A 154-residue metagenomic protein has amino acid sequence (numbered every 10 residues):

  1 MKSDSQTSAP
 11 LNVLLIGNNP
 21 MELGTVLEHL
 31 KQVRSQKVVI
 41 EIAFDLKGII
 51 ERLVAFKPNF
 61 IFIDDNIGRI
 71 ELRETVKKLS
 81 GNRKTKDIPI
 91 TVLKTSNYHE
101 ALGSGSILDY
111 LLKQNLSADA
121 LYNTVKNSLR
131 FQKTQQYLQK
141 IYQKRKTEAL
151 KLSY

Functional and structural regions predicted by a protein language model:
M1-V33, V39, F131-Y154: Non-catalytic signal-transmission and effector/linker regions of two-component phosphorelay proteins
Q6-T7, V54, K84: Residue-level signal for alpha-helix termini/capping positions
N12, S80-T91: Charged, glycine-enriched surface loops/patches that mediate electrostatic binding to polyanionic ligands
L23-G24, D45-I49, V54-G81, K94-Y98: Conserved phosphotransfer microenvironments
V39-I40, Y110: Generic structural signal for residues in well-ordered beta-strands
I42, P89-K94: Short, hydrophobic beta-strand segments that form beta-sheet elements in well-ordered domains
I70, E74, K94-N115, D119: Alpha4 helix (beta4-alpha4-beta5 surface) of REC/receiver domains from two-component response regulators
S104-I107, D119-K133, K146: Receiver (REC) domain switch/output surface
